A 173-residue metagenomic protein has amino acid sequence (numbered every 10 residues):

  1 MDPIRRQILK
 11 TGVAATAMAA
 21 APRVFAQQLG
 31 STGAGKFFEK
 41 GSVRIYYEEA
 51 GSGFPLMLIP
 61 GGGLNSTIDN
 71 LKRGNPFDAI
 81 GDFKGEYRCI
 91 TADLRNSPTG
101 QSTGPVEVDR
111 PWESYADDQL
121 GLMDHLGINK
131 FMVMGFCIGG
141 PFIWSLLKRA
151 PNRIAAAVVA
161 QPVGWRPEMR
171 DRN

Functional and structural regions predicted by a protein language model:
M1-A15: N-terminal secretory signal peptides and thylakoid transit peptides that target proteins across membranes
L29-R44: N-terminal cap/lid segment of alpha/beta-hydrolase-fold proteins
G41-S102: Conserved HGGG/HGGXW glycine-rich cap/lid loop of the alpha/beta-hydrolase fold
S66, V163-D171: A short beta-to-alpha transition loop/helix N-cap that caps and shapes the active-site region
D78-G81, T91-F131: Active-site loop/oxyanion-hole signature of alpha/beta-hydrolase fold enzymes
K130-W165: Conserved hydrolase catalytic core segment
